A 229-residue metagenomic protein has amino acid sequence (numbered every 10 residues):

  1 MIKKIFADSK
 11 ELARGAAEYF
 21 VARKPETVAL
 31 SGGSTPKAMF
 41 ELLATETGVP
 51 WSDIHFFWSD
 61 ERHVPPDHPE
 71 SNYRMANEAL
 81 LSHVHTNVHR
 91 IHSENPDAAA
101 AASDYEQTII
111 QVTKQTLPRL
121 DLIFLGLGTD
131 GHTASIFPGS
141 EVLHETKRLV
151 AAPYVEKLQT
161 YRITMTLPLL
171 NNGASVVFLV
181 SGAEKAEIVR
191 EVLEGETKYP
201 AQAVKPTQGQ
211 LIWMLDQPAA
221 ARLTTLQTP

Functional and structural regions predicted by a protein language model:
M1-V28, T45, S103: N-terminal glycine-/serine-/threonine-rich phosphate-binding loop
L30-T35, L125-T129, S181: Glycine-rich beta-strand-to-loop/alpha-helix junction loops that act as flexible
L42-P50, E78, P138-K147: A glycine- and small-aliphatic-rich helix-loop capping segment at beta-alpha/alpha-beta transitions that lines
T47-H55, V84, V142-L143, P168-G173 (+1 more regions): Short, conserved loop/helix-junction motifs that constitute active-site signature segments in enzyme catalytic cores
S52-F124: Ligand-binding beta-strand-loop-alpha-helix segment within the catalytic cores of soluble metabolic enzymes
Q107, K157-Y161, G195: Short gly/ser/thr-rich secondary-structure transition/capping motifs
L122-P168: Class I SAM-dependent methyltransferase SAM-binding "motif I" and its flanking Rossmann-like core
A174-P229: ATP/nucleoside-binding phosphotransfer catalytic cores, i.e., glycine-rich phosphate-binding loops
